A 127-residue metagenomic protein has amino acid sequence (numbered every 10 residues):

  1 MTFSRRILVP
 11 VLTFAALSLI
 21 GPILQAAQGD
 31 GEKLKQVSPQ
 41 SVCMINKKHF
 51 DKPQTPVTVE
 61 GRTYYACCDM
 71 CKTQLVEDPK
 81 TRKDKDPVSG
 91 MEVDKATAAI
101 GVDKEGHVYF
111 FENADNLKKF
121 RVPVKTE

Functional and structural regions predicted by a protein language model:
M1-L12: Bacterial N-terminal signal peptides that target proteins for export
P10-P22: Bacterial N-terminal signal peptides
L19-E127: Intrinsically disordered, low-complexity terminal tails/loops enriched in metal-binding residues
